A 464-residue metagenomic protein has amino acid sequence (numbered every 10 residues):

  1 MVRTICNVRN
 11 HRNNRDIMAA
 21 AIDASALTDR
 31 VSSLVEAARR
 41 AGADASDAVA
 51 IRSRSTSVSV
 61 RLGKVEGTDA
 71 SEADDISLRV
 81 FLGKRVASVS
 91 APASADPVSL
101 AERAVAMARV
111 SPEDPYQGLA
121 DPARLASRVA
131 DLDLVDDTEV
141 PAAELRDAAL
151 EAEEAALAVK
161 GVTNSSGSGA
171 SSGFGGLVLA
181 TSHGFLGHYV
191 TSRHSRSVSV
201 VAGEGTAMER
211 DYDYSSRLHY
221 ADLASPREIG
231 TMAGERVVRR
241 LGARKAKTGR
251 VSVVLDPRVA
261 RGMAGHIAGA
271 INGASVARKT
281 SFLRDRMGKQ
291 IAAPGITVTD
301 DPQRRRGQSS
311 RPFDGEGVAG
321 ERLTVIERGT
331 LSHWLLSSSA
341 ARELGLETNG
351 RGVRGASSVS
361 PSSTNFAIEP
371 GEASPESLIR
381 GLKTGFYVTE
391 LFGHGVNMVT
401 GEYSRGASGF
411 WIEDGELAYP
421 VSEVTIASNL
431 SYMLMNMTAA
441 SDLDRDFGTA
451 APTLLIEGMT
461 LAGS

Functional and structural regions predicted by a protein language model:
R3-R311, G315-V318, E327-T330, T364 (+4 more regions): Active-site bordering "gate/hinge" segments that shape substrate access to catalytic or cofactor-binding pockets
G230, R284-S464: Dual-mode signal for accessory low-complexity, basic/Gly-rich regions
